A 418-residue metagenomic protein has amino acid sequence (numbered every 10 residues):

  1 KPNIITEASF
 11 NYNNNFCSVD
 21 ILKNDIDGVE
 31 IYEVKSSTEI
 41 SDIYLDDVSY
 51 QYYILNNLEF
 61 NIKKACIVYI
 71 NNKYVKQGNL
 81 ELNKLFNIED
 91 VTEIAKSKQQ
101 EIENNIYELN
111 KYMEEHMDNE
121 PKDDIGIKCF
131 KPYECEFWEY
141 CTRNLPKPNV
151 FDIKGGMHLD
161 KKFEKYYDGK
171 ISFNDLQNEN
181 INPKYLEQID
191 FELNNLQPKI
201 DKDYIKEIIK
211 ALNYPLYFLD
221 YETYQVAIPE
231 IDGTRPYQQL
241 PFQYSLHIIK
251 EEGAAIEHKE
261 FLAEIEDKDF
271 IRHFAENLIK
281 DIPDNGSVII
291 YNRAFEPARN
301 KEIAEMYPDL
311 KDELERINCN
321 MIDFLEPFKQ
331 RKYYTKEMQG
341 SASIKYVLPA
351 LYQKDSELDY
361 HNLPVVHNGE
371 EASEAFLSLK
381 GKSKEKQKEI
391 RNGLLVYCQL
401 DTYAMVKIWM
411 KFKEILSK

Functional and structural regions predicted by a protein language model:
K1-V34, D42, D46, P183-I249 (+1 more regions): Catalytic cores of nuclease domains that cleave nucleic-acid phosphodiester backbones
P2-Y12, F16-K23, I31-V34, I43-N110 (+1 more regions): Conserved DEDDh/DEDDy metal-dependent 3′-5′ exonuclease domain
E39-I40, Y74-V75, N144, K184-Y185 (+7 more regions): Flexible loop/turn segments at secondary-structure boundaries
L80-K147, D168, V347-K418: Acidic, Mg2+-coordinating catalytic module of metal-dependent nucleases/exonucleases that use a two-metal-ion mechanism
C135, L219-Y221, I290-R293: Short His-Asn-centered micro-motif
T142, P146-D190: Helix-hairpin-helix
A211, P215, P236-Q238, F270 (+7 more regions): Secondary-structure capping and boundary motifs in well-ordered enzyme cores
Q243-E264: Electropositive, glycine- and tryptophan-enriched low-complexity nucleic-acid-binding patches
